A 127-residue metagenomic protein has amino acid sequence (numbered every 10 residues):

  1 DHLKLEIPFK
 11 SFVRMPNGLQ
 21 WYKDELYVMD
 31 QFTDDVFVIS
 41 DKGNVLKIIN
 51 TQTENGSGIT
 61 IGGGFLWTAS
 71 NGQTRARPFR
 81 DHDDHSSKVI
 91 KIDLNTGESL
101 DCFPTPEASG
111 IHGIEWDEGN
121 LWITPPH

Functional and structural regions predicted by a protein language model:
L3-K10, N44-I49, E98-P104: A short beta-strand motif characteristic of beta-propeller blades
K10-Y22, Q52-G64, A69-T74, T105-G119: Beta-rich, blade/repeat-based domains predominating in secreted/periplasmic proteins but also intracellular
V28, T68-A69, I123: Residue position within the beta-strands of beta-propeller blades
D30, I39-S40, F79, D93: Structural recognition of the beta-propeller blade-terminating site
Q31, N71-Q73, P126-H127: Short loop/turn segments immediately following the C-termini of beta-strands
D35-F37, S87-I90: A short loop-to-beta-strand structural motif that recurs across blades of beta-propeller domains
N55, R75-A76, K88, I92 (+1 more regions): Noncatalytic, solvent-exposed loop/strand surfaces of beta-propeller-type extracellular/periplasmic domains
A69-H85: Short, conserved, GDST-rich strand-edge loop motifs in beta-rich repeat architectures
